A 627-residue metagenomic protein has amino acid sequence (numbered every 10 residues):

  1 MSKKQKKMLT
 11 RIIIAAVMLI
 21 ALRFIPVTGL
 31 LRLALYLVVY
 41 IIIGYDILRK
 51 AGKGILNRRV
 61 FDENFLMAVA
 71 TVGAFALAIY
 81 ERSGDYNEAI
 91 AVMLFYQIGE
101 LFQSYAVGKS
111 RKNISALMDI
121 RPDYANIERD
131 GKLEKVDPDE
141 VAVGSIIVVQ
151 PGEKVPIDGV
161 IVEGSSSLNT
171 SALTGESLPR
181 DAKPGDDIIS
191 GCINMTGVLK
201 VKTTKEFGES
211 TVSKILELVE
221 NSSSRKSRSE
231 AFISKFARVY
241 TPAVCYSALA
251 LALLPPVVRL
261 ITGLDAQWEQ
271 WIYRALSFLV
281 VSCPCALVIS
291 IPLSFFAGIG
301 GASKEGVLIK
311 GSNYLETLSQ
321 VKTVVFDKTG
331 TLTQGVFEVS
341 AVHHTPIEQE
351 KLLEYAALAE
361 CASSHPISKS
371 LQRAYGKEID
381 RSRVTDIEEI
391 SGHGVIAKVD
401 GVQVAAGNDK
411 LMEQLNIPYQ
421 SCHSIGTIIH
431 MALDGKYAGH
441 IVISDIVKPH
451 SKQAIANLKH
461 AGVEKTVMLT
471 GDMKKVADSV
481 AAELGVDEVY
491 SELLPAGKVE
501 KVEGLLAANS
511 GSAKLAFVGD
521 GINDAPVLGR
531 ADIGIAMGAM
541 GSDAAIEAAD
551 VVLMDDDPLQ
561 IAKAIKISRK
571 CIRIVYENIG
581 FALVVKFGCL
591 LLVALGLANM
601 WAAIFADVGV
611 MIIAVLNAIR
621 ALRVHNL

Functional and structural regions predicted by a protein language model:
M1-I14, A34, Y45-A76, L216-A250 (+6 more regions): Soluble-to-membrane junctions at the N-terminal ends of transmembrane alpha-helices in multi-pass ion-transporting
S2-Y124, K235, P242, Q270 (+1 more regions): Transmembrane helix-loop-helix hairpins at the membrane interface
G29-L37, F61-A68, E81-V92, F232 (+4 more regions): Membrane-water interface of transmembrane alpha-helices in multipass transporters/channels
E63-T71, L173, Y273, C283-A359 (+1 more regions): Conserved catalytic phosphorylation-site environment of P-type ATPases
F65-L66, A91-P151, A182, I309 (+4 more regions): Juxtamembrane coupling segments of multi-pass membrane pumps/enzymes
A116-E209, N313-A356, K398-V399: Conserved cytosolic catalytic loops of P-type ATPases
V339-K465, K474, V486-V502: P-type ATPase nucleotide-binding
G401, T427, L433-E577, V585: Conserved ATP-binding TGD loop and adjacent catalytic N/P-domain core of P-type ATPases
